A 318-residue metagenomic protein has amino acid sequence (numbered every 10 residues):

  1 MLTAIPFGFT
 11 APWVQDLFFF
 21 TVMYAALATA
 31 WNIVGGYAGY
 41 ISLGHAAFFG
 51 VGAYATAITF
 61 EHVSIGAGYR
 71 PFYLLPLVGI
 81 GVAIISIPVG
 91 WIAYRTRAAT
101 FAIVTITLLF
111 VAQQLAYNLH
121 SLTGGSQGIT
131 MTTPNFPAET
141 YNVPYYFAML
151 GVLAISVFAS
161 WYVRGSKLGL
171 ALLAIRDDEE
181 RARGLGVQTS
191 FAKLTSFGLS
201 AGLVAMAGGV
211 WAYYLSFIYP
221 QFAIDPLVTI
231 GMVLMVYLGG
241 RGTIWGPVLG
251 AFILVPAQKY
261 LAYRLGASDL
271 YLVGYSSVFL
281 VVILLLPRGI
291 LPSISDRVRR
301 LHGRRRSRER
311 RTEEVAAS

Functional and structural regions predicted by a protein language model:
M1-S318: Transmembrane alpha-helices and adjacent helix-loop boundaries
